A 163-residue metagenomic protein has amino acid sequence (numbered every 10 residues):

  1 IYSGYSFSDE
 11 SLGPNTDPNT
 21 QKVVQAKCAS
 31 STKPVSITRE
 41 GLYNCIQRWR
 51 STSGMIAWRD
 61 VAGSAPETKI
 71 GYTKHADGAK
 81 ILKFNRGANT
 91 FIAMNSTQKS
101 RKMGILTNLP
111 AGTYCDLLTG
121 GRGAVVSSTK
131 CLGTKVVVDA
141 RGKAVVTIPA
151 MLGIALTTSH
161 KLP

Functional and structural regions predicted by a protein language model:
I1-P14, A65-K80: Acidic carboxylate-rich catalytic motifs and surrounding loops in phosphoryl-/glycosyl-chemistry enzymes
I1-R48: Aromatic/acidic polysaccharide-binding cleft in carbohydrate-active enzymes
I1-S3, F7-S8, N89-M94, L156: Short hydrophobic-aromatic micro-motifs
G41, Q47-R48, G54-I70, G78 (+2 more regions): Non-catalytic C-terminal accessory domains or segments of carbohydrate-active enzymes
T68-L109: Carbohydrate-binding surface patches
Q98, G121-R122, H160-P163: Acidic glycine-/aspartate-rich tracts in secreted/extracellular proteins
T107-V126: Solvent-exposed beta-hairpin/edge-strand motifs
S127-P163: C-terminal beta-strand-rich structural cap/linker in extracellular carbohydrate-active enzymes
